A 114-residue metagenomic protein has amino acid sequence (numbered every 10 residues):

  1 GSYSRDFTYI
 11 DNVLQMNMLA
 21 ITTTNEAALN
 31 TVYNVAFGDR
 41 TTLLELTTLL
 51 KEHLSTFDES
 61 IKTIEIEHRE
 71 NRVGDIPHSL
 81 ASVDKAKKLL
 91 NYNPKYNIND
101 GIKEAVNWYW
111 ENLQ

Functional and structural regions predicted by a protein language model:
G1-Q114: C-terminal substrate-binding subdomain of Rossmann-fold SDR/epimerase-dehydratase oxidoreductases
